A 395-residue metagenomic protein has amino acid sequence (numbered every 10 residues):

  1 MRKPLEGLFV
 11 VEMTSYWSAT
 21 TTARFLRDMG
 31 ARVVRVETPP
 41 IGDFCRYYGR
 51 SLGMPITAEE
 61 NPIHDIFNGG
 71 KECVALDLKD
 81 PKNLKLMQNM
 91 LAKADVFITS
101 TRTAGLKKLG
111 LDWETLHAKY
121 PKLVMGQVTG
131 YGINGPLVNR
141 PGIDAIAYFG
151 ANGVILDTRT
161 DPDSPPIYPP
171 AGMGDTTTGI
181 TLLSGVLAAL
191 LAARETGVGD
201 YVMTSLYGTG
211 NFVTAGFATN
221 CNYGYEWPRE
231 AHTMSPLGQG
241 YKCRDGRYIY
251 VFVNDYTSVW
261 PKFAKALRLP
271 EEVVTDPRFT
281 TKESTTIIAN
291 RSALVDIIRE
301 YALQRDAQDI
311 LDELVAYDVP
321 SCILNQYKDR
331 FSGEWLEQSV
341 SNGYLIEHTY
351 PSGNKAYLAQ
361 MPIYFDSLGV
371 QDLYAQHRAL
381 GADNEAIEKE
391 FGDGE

Functional and structural regions predicted by a protein language model:
M1-V198, G224, Q308, S332 (+2 more regions): N-terminal helix-loop segment corresponding to the beta1-alpha1 unit of nucleotide/adenylate-binding folds
V11-T14, V74-L76, G240, R247-N254 (+5 more regions): Short, well-ordered beta-strand elements within core beta-sheets of diverse protein domains
P40, G132, L206-F212, D245-R247 (+2 more regions): Glycine-rich beta-alpha junction loops
P166-T177, G199-Y201, R229-G238, I249-Y250 (+2 more regions): A short glycine-threonine-serine/GTX helix/turn-capping micro-motif
P170, Y350-E395: Flexible, small-/acidic-enriched active-site or ligand-binding loops
L190-R229: Substrate-binding/catalytic subdomain of NAD(P)-dependent oxidoreductase enzymes
L237-Y317: Aromatic-enriched alpha-helical interface/lid elements that frame and gate functional surfaces
V315-D372: A glycine-rich dinucleotide-binding beta-alpha-beta segment and adjacent secondary-structure elements that constitute
